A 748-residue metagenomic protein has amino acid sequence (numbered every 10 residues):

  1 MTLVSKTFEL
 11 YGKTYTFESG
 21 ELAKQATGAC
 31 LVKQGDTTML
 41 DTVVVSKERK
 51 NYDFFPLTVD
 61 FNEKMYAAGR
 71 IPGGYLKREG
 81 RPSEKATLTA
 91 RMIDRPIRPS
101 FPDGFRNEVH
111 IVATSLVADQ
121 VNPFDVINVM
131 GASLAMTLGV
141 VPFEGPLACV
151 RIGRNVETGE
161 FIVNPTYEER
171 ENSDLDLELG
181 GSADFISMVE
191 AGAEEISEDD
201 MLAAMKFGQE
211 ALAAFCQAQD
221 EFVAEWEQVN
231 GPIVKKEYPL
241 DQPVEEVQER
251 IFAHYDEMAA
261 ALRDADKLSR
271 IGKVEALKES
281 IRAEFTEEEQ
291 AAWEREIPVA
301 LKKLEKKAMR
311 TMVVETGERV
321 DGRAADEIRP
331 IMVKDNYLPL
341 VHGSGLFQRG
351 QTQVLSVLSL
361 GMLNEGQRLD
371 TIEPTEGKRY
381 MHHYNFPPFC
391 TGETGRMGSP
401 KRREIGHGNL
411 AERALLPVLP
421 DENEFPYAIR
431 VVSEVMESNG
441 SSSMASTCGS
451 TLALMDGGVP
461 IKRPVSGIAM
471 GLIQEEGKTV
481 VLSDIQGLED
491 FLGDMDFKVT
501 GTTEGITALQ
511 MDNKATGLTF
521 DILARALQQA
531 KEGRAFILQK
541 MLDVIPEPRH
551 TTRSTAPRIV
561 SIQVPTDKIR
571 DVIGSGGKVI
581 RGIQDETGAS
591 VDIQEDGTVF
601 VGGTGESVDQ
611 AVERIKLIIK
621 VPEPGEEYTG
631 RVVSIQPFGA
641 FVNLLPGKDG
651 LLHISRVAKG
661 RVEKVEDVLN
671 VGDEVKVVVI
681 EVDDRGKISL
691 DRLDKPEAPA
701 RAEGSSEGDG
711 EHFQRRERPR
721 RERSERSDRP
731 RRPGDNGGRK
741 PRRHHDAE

Functional and structural regions predicted by a protein language model:
M1-K235: Long, basic N-terminal domains or extensions that often function in RNA/ssDNA interaction or organelle/cellular
M1-S46, N51, V234-E373, P557-D571 (+3 more regions): Extended amphipathic alpha-helical scaffolds
A26-H110, S115, D119-N122, A183 (+6 more regions): Glycine-rich, flexible beta-strand/loop modules in the N-terminal catalytic cores of phosphate-handling
G28-C30, N122-V140, D335-L358, N439-V459 (+1 more regions): Conserved phosphate/anionic-ligand binding catalytic regions in large, soluble enzymes, centered on
D103-V109, E144-P146, F215-V234, E289-I297 (+6 more regions): Flexible, glycine/charged-enriched surface loops at secondary-structure junctions
V140-D264, L454-H550: Mobile "lid/hinge" segments at catalytic clefts and subdomain interfaces of large enzymes
I233-Q242, F536-I562, V608-T629: Long, charged amphipathic helices and adjacent flexible linkers at domain junctions
P557-I559, T566-E748: Single-stranded RNA-binding regions, centering on S1/OB-family and related RNA-binding modules
